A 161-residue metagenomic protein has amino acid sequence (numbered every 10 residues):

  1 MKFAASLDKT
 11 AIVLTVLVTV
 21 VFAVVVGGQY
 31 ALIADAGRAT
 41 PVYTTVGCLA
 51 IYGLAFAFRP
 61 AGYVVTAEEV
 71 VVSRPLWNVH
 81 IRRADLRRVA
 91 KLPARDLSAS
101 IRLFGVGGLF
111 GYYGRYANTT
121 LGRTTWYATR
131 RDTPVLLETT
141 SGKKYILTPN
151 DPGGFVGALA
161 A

Functional and structural regions predicted by a protein language model:
M1-A36, L136-K144: N-terminal membrane-targeting/pre-transmembrane regions
F3, R82, K91-A94, N150-P152 (+1 more regions): Hydrophobic/basic alpha-helical segments enriched in Actinobacteria
D35-V46: Hydrophobic alpha-helical transmembrane segments
L49-A90: Conserved beta-hairpin
S73-S141: Non-transmembrane, membrane-adjacent beta-strand/coil modules in membrane-associated proteins and peripheral
R131-G157, A161: Terminal membrane-proximal soluble interaction domains of membrane-associated proteins
